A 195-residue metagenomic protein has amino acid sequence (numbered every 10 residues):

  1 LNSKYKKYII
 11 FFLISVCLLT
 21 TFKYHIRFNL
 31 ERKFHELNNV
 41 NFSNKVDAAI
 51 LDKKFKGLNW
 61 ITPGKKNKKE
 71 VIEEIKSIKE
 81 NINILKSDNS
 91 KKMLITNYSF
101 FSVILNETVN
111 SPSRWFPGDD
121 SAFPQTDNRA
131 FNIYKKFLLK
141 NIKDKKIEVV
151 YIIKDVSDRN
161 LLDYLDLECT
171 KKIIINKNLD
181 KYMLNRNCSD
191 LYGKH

Functional and structural regions predicted by a protein language model:
L1-H35: Signature aromatic-anchored transmembrane alpha helix within multi-pass, membrane-resident enzymes that catalyze glycan
I14-S15, D166, N185: Mature extracytoplasmic/luminal segments of secretory-pathway proteins
S15, S113-F116, N176-K177: Residues at the C-termini of beta-strands that transition into short coil/loop
L30, N44-D119, E148-V156, Y182: Short periplasmic/luminal acceptor-recognition loop of GT-C membrane glycosyltransferases, typified by
E36-N44: Short, highly charged, low-complexity non-transmembrane loops/tails of multi-pass membrane proteins
T96, F100-I104, D120-D180: Periplasmic/luminal catalytic loop of GT-C fold multi-pass membrane glycosyltransferases that transfer sugars from
N176-M183, C188-L191: Short hydrophobic/aromatic beta-strand or adjacent loop that forms the aromatic wall/cage of a ligand/substrate-binding
K194-H195: Non-cytosolic coordination micro-motifs
